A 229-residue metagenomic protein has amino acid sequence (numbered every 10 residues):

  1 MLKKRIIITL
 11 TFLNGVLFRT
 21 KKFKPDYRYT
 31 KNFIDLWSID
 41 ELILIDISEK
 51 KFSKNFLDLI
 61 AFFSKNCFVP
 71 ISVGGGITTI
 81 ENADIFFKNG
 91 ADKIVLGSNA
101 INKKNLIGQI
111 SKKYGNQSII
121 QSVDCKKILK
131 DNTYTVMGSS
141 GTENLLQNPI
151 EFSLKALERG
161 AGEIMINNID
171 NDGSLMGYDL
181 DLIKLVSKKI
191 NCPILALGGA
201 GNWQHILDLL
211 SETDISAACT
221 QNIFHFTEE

Functional and structural regions predicted by a protein language model:
M1-V69, I77-E81, I85-N89, I101 (+4 more regions): Conserved N-terminal beta1-alpha1 strand-loop-helix module at the mouth
T9, I110-K112, A156, V186: Short secondary-structure boundary/capping segments
D58-I60, C67-L96, D181-A218: Catalytic cores of alpha/beta
A83, L106-I110, D179: Distinct, well-ordered alpha-helical segments
A91-I110, G115: Active-site- or DNA-interface-adjacent structural scaffold in DNA-acting proteins
S98-I101, C125, N222-H225: Short, acidic/turn-prone active-site loops that include or flank metal/cofactor- and phosphate-binding residues
N105-Y114, I206-E229: C-terminal helical cap(s) of enzyme catalytic domains, especially alpha/beta-barrels
D170-D172, A200-W203, H225-F226: Short Gly/Pro-enriched loop/turn and capping motifs at secondary-structure junctions
